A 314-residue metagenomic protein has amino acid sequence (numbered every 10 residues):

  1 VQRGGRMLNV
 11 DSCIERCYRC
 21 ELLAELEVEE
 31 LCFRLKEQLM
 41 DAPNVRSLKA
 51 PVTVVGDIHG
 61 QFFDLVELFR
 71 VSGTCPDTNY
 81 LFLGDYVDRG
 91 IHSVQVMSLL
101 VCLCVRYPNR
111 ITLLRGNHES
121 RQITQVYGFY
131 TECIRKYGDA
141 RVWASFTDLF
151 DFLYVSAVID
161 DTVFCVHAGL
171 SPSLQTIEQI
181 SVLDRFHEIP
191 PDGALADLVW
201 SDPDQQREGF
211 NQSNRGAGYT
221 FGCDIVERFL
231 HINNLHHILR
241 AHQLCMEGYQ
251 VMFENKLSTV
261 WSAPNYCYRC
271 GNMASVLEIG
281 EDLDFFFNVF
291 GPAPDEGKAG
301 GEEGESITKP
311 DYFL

Functional and structural regions predicted by a protein language model:
V1-L314: Feature recognizes metal-dependent phosphohydrolase scaffolds
